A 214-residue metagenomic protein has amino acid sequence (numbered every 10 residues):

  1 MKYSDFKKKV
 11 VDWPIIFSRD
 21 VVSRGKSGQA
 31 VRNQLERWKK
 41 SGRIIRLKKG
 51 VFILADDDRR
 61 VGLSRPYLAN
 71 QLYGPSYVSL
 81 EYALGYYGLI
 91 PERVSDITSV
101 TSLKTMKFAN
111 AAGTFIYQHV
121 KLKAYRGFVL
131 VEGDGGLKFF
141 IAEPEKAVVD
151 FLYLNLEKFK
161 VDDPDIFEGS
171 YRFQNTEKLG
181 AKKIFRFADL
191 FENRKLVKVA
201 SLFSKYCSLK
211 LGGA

Functional and structural regions predicted by a protein language model:
M1-P75, A111: Short beta-edge/loop segments at beta->alpha junctions of small alpha/beta modules that act as binding/recognition
S18, L80, I184: Generic structural marker for isolated residues within well-ordered, non-membrane alpha-helices of soluble domains
S27-G28, I90, R194: Short coil/loop linkers at secondary-structure junctions
V31, S76-L80, P144-V148: Amphipathic alpha-helical interface surfaces
W38, A83-L84, A188: Hydrophobic alpha-helix position signal
R46-A55, R65-A124: Short gly/ser-rich loop at a beta-strand->alpha-helix junction or flexible surface loop bordering the NTP-binding
G62-L63, R126-F128: Short small-residue beta-strand/loop micro-motif enriched in glycine and branched aliphatics
F128-A214: Hydrophobic alpha-helical interaction segments
